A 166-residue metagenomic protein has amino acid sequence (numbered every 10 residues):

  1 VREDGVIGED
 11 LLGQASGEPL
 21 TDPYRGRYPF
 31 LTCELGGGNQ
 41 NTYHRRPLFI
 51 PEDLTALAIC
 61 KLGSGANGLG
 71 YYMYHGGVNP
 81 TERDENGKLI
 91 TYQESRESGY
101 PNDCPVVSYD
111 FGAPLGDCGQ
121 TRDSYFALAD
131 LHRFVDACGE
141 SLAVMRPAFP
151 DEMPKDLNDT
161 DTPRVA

Functional and structural regions predicted by a protein language model:
V1-L62: Substrate-binding/catalytic cleft of secreted carbohydrate-active enzymes, primarily glycoside hydrolases
R25-Y43, I59-A166: Carbohydrate-binding surfaces of carbohydrate-active enzymes
